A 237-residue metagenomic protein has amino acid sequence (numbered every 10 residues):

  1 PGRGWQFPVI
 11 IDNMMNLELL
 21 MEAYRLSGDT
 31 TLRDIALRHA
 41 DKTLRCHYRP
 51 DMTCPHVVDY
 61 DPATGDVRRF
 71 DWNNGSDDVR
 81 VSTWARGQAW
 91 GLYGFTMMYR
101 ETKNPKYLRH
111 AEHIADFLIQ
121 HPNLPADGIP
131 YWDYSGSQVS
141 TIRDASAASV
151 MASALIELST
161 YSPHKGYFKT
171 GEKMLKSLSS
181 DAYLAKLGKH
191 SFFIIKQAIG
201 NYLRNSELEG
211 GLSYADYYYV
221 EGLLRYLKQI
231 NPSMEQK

Functional and structural regions predicted by a protein language model:
P1-K237: Glycan-recognition and catalytic cores of secretory/periplasmic carbohydrate-active enzymes
